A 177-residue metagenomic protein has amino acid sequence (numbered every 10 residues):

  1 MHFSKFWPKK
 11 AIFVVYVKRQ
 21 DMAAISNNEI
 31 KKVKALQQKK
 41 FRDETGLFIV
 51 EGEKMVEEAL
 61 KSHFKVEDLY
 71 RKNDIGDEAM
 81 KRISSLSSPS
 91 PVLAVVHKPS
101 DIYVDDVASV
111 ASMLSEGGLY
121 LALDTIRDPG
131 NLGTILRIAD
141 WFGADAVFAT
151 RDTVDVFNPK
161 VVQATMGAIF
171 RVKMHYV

Functional and structural regions predicted by a protein language model:
F3, V14-V17: Short hydrophobic alpha-helical segments enriched in small aliphatic residues
Y16-R71, T153-V154: Boundary-proximal intrinsically disordered activation/regulatory segments immediately upstream of a helical core
L47, E67-L69, P91-A94, G118-L121 (+2 more regions): Structural motif
K72-E78, T150, V177: Conserved beta-strand termini and adjacent loop/short-helix elements that scaffold enzyme active sites in alpha/beta
I75-H97: Glycine/small-residue-rich loop that forms an oxyanion/phosphate-binding "nest" at active or ligand-binding sites
V104-V177: RNA substrate-binding interface of SAM-dependent RNA methyltransferases
